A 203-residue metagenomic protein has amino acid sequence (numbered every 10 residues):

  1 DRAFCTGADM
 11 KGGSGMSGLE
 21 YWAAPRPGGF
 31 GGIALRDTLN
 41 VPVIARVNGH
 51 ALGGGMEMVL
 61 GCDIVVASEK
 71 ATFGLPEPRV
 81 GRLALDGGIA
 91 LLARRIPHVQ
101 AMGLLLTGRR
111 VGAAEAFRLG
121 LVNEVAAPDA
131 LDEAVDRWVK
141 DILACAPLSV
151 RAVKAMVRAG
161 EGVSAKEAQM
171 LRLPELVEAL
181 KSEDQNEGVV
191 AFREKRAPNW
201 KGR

Functional and structural regions predicted by a protein language model:
D1-T38, A51, R79-R82, V163-S164: Glycine- (often His-adjacent) and acidic-residue-rich active-site loop that binds/positions the CoA thioester
G28-G29, L52, G88, R172: Amphipathic coiled-coil/heptad-repeat helices and related helical stalk/stem segments that mediate oligomerization
A34-L148, V177, K181-S182, N186-V190 (+1 more regions): Crotonase-fold acyl-CoA enzyme core
E161, A197-R203: Short C-terminal tail/terminal secondary-structure segment of NAD(P)H-dependent dehydrogenase/reductase domains
K166-Q169: Juxtamembrane helix-entry segments on the extracytoplasmic side of multipass membrane proteins
